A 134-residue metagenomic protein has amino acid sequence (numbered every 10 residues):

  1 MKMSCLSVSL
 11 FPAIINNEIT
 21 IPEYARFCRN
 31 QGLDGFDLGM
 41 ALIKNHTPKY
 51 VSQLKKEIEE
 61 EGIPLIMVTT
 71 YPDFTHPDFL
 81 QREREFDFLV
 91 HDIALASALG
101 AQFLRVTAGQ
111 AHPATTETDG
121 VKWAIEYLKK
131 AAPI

Functional and structural regions predicted by a protein language model:
M1-T20: Boundary/entry segment of secreted carbohydrate-active catalytic domains
K2, D34-G35, P64, Q102: Residue-level detector of anion-binding/catalytic polar loops
P12-N17, G39-Y50, D73-L80, H112-T116: Acidic-and-aromatic substrate-binding clefts and catalytic sites of carbohydrate-active enzymes
T20-A41, L99-G100: Catalytic domains of carbohydrate-active enzymes, especially glycoside hydrolases
R26, S52, E57-P64, T75-I134: Active-site acidic/histidine proton-transfer and metal-coordination neighborhood in alpha/beta enzyme cores
D37, M67-T69, R105: Conserved beta-strand positions in the central sheet of alpha/beta enzyme cores
